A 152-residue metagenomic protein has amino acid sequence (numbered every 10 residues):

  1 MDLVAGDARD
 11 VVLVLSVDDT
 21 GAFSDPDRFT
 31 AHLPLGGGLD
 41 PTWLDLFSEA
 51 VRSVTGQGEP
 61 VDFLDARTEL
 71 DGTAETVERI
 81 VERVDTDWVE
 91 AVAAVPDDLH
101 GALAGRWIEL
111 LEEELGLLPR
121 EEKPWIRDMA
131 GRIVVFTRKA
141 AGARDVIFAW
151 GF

Functional and structural regions predicted by a protein language model:
M1-V135, K139-A143, G151: Acidic (Asp/Glu-rich) sequence patches and key acidic residues that form negatively charged surfaces used
